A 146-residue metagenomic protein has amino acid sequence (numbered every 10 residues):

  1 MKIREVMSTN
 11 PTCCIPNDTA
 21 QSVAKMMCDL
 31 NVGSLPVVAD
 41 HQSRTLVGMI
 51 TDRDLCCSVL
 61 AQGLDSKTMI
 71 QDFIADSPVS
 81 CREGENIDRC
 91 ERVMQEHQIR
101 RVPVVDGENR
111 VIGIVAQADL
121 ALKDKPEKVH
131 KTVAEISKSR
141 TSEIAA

Functional and structural regions predicted by a protein language model:
M1-N10, T51-R82, N86-Q95, I114-A146: Tandem CBS (Bateman) regulatory domains
V6-M7, A24, C28, H41-S43 (+1 more regions): Short hydrophobic/aromatic-rich motifs at helix boundaries and adjacent loops
T9, C13, T45-L46, S80 (+1 more regions): Short, flexible active-site loop motifs that bind/organize anionic cofactors or intermediates
C13-N31, V38-A39, C81-Q98, V104-D106 (+2 more regions): The conserved cystathionine-beta-synthase
M27-D29, L35-D54, M94, V102-A118: A glycine-centered beta-loop-beta connector
